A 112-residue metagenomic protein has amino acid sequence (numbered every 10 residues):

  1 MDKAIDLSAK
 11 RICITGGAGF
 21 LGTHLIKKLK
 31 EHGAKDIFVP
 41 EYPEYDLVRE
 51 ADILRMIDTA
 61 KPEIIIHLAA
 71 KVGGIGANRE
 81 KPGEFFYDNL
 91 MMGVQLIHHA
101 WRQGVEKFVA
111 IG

Functional and structural regions predicted by a protein language model:
M1-G112: N-terminal Rossmann-like NAD(P)+-binding domain of SDR-like oxidoreductases, especially those catalyzing
